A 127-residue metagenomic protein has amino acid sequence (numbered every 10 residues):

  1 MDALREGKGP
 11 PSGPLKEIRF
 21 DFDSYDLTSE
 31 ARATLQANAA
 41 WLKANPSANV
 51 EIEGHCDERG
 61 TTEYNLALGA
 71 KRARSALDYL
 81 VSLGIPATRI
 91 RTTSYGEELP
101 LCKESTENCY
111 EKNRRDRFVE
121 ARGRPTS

Functional and structural regions predicted by a protein language model:
M1-N49, R122-S127: Periplasmic peptidoglycan-binding/tethering modules of Gram-negative envelope proteins
K8, S75-L77, R117: Sequence-pattern detector for short linear motifs and compositional/periodic biases rather than a specific fold
P14-I18, L35-A73, I90-C102: Short, surface-exposed beta-strand segments enriched in small/polar/acidic residues
F20, A48, V81-S127: Periplasmic OmpA/Pal-like peptidoglycan-binding modules at the C-termini of bacterial envelope proteins
D23, Y64, T106: Conserved short-loop catalytic and cofactor-binding motifs
T34, S75-S82: Structural preference for long, well-ordered alpha-helical segments within the folded cores of structured domains
